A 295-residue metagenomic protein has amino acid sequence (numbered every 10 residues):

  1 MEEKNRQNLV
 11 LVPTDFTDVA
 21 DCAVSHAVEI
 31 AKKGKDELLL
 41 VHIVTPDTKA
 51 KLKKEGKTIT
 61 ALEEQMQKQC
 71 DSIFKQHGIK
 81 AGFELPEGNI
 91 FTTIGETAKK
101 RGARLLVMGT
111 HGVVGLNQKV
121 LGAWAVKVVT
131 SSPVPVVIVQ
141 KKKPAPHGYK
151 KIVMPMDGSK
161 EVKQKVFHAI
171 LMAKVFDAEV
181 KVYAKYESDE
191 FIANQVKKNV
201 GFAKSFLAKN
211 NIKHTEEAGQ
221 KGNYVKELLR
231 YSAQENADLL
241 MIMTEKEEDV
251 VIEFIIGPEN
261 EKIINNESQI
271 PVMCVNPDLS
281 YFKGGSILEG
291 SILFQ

Functional and structural regions predicted by a protein language model:
E2-K54, K151-Q195, N199, K204-A218 (+4 more regions): Small/aliphatic-rich secondary-structure junction motif
R6, G95-P144, R230, Q234-S286: Gly/Ser-rich helix-loop-strand patches that form or flank binding pockets for ribonucleotide-derived cofactors
A20, E63, E87, Q118 (+3 more regions): A conditional alpha-helix N-cap/helix-loop micro-motif detector
K51, K119, Y149, K165 (+4 more regions): Short, well-ordered secondary-structure micro-motifs
G56-E64: A short acidic, glycine-rich active-site loop that binds or catalyzes chemistry on phosphate/adenosine moieties
S72-I79, L207-I212: Short helix-capping segments at alpha-helix termini
K80-F83, E216-E217: Rossmann-fold cofactor-recognition segment
L85-T93, G219-V225: Charged docking surfaces used in two-component/phosphorelay signaling
